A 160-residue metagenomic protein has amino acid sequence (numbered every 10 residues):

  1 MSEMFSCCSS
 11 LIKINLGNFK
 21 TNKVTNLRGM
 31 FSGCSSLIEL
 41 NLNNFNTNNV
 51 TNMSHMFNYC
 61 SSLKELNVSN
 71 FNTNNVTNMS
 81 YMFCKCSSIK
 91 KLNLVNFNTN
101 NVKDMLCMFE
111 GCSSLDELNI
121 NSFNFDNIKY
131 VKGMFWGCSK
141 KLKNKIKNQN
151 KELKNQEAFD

Functional and structural regions predicted by a protein language model:
S2-D160: Negatively charged
